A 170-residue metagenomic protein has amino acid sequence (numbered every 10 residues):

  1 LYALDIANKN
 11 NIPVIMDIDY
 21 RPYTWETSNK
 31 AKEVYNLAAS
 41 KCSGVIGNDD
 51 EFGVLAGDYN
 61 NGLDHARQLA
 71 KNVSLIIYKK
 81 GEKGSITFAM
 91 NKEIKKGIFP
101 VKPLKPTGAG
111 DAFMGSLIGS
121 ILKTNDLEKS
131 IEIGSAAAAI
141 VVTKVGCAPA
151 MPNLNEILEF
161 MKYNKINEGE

Functional and structural regions predicted by a protein language model:
L1-D64, E82-S85: Conserved beta-alpha-beta core of the PfkB/ribokinase-like small-molecule kinase fold
D5-K9, Y59-E170: Conserved phosphate-binding/catalytic region of the ribokinase-like
